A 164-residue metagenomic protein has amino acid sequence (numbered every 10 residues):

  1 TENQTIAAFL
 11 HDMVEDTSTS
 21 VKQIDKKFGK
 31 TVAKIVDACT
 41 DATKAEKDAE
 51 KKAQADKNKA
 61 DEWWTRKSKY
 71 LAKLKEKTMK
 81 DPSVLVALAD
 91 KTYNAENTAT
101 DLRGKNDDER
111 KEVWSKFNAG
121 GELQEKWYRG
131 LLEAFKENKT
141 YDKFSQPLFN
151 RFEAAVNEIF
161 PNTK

Functional and structural regions predicted by a protein language model:
T1-K164: Active-site helical microenvironments for divalent-metal-assisted chemistry
